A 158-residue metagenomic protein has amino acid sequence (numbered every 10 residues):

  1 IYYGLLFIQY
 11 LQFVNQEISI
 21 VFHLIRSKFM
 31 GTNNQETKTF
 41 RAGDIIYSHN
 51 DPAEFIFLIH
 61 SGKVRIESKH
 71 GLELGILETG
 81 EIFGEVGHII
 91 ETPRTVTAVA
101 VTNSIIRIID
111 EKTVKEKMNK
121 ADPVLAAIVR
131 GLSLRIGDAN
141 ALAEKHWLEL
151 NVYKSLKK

Functional and structural regions predicted by a protein language model:
F22-E67: Regulatory nucleotide-sensing modules
G43, G62, G80, A98 (+1 more regions): Short hydrophobic/aromatic patches on the structural cores and recognition surfaces of FHA
I46, E73-L74: Local beta-strand/beta-hairpin segments that build beta-sheet-rich folds
D51, I59, K69, E91 (+1 more regions): A short, compositionally biased micro-patch
I76-V129: Cyclic-nucleotide recognition modules
V114-Y153: A small-molecule sensor/coupling module
